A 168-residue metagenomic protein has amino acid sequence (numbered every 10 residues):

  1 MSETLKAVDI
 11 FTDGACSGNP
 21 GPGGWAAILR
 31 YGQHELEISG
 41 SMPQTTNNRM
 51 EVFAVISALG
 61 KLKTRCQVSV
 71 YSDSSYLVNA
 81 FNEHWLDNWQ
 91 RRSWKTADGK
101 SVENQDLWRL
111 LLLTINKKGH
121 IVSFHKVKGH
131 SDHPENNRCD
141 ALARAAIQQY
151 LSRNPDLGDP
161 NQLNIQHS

Functional and structural regions predicted by a protein language model:
M1-F53, S57-C66, F81, A141-G158 (+1 more regions): RNase H-like nuclease fold core
T12-P22, I56-R138, L142: RNase H catalytic domain
S123-G129, P155-Q162: Short, surface-exposed recognition loops or helix-turn segments adjacent to catalytic cores
